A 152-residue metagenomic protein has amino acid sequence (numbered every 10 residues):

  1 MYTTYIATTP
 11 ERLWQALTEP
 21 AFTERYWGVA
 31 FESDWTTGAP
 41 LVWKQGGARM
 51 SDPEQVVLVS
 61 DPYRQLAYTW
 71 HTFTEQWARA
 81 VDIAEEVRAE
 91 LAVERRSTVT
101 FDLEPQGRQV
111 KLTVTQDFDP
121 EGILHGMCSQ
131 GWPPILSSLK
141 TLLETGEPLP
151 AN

Functional and structural regions predicted by a protein language model:
M1, M50-Q55, E94-V99: Short, surface-exposed coil-to-beta transition loops
M1-E32: Hydrophobic ligand-binding cavity/cleft-lining segments
T3-A7, V42, V56, D102: Generic structural detector for well-ordered beta-strands
P10, L58-Q65, D102-K111: A short, structured loop/turn motif at beta-sheet edges
L13, T23, L41, V57 (+4 more regions): Hydrophobic pocket/interface hotspot
S33-I83: Glycine-rich portal/gate segments that line the openings of hydrophobic small-molecule binding cavities
W77-P133, L139: Beta-strand/loop substructures that line and gate deep hydrophobic ligand-binding cavities in soluble
T141-N152: Short, highly charged C-terminal tails/helix-capping segments
